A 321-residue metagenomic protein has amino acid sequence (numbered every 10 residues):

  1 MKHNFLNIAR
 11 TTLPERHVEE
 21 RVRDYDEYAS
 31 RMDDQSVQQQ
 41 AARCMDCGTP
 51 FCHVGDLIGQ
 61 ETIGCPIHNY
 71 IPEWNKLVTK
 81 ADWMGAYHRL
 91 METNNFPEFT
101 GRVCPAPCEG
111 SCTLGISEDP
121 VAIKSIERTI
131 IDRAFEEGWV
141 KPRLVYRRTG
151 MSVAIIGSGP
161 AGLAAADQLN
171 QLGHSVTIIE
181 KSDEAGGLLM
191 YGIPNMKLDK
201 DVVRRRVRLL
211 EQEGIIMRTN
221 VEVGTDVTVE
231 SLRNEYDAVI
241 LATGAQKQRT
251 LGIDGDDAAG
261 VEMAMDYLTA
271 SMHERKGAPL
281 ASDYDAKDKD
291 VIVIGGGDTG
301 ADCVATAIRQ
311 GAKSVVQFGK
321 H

Functional and structural regions predicted by a protein language model:
M1-Q35, Q39-Q40, E127-H321: Residues forming the flavin
V22-S36, T62-I63, I67-R102, A106 (+3 more regions): Ferredoxin-type iron-sulfur electron-transfer modules in oxidoreductases and energy-metabolism complexes
C44-C47, C52-D56, C65, T100-C104 (+2 more regions): Short cysteine clusters
C44-G48, P120-V121, R205, R218: Short amphipathic alpha-helical segments with coiled-coil-like heptad repeat character
G55-D56, H68, P105, L188-Y191 (+1 more regions): Short beta-strands and strand-loop turn motifs
C104-D119, Y236-A242: Hydrophobic or amphipathic alpha-helical targeting/insertion segments
